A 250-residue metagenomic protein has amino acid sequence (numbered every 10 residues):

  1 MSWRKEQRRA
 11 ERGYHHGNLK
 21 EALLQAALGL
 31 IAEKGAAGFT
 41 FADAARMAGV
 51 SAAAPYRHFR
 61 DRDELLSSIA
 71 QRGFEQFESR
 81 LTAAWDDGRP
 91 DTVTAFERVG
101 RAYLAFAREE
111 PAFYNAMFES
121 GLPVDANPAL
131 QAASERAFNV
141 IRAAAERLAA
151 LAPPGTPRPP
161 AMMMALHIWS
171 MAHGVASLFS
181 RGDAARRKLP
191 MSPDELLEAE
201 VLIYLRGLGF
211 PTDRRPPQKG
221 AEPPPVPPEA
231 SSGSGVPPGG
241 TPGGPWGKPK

Functional and structural regions predicted by a protein language model:
M1-N18, T212-G239, G244-K250: N-terminal intrinsically disordered/low-complexity leader segments
A22, A26, L30-E64, S68: Helix-turn-helix
L23, A27-I31, G73, F77 (+1 more regions): Short hydrophobic clusters on alpha-helical segments that form packing/core surfaces in small helical domains
R72-F96, F118, P128-E135, N139-I141 (+1 more regions): Amphipathic alpha-helical linker/stalk segments
T82-A112, E135-R136, P154-I168: Hydrophobic alpha-helical connector segments
R108-A126, S177-A185: Amphipathic alpha-helical segments used for helix-helix packing
D125-L151, M162-L166, D194-R206: Amphipathic alpha-helical packing segments from all-alpha helical-bundle domains
R147, L166-R187, I203-R214: Amphipathic C-terminal alpha-helical segment
